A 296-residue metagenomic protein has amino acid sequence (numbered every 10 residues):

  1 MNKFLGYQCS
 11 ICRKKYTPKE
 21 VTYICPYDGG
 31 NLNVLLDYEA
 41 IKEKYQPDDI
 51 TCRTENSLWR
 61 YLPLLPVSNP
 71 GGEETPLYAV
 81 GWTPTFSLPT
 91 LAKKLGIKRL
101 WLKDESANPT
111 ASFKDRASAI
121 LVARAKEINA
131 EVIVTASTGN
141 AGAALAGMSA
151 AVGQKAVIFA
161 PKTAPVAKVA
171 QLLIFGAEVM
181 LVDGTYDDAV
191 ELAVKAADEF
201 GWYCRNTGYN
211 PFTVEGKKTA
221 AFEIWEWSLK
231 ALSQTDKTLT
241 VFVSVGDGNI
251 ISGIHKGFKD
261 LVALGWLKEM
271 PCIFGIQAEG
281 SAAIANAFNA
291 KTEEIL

Functional and structural regions predicted by a protein language model:
M1-L296: PLP-dependent amino-acid enzyme catalytic core
